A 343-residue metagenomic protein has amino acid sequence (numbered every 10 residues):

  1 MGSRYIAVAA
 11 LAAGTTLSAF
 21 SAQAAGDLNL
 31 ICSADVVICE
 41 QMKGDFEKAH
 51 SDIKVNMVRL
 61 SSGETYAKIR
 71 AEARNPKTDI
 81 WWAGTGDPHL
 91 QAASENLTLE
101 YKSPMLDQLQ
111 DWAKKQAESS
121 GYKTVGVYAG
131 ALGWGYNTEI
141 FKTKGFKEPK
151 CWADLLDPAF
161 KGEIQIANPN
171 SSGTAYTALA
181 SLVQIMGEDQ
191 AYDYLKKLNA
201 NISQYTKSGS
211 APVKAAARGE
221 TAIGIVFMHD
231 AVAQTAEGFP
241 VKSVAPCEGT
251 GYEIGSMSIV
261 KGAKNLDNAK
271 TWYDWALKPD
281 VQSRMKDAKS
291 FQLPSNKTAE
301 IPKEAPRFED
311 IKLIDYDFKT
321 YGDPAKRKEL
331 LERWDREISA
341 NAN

Functional and structural regions predicted by a protein language model:
A7-S18: Bacterial N-terminal signal peptides
S18-A24: Sec/Tat signal peptide C-region and signal peptidase I cleavage site
A25-Q91: Early extracytoplasmic/lumenal segment of secretory-pathway proteins
S33-E40, K77-E220: Extracytoplasmic ligand-binding site segments that recognize negatively charged/polar headgroups
D87-Q91, A217, A222-P240: A ligand-binding cleft/hinge motif common to bilobed small-molecule-binding domains
D111, G130, Y194-N199, Y205-T206 (+2 more regions): Periplasmic-binding protein-like
G255-F318: Mature extracytoplasmic/periplasmic domains
Y316-N343: Conserved C-terminal helix/tail region of periplasmic/extracytoplasmic solute-binding proteins
